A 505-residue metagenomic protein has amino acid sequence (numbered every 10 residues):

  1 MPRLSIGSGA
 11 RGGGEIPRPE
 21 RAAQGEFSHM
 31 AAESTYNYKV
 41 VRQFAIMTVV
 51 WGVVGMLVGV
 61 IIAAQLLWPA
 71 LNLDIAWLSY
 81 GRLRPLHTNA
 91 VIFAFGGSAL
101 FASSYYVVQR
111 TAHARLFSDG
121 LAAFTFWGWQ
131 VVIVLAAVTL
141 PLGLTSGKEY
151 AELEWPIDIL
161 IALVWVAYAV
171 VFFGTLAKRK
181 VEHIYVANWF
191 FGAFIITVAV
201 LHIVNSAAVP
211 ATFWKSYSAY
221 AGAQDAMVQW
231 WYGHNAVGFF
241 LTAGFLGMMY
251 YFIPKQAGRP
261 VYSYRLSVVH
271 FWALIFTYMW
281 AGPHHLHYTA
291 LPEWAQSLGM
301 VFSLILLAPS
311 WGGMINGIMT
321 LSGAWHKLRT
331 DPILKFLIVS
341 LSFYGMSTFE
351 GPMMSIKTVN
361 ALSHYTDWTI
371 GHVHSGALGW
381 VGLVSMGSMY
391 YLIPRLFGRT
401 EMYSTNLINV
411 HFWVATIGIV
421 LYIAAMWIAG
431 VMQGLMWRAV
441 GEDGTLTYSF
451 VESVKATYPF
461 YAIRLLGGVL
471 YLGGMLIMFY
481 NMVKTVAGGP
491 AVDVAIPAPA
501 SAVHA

Functional and structural regions predicted by a protein language model:
M1-P2, G7-Q24: Compositionally biased, low-complexity flexible segments
M30-Q43: Cytosolic juxtamembrane amphipathic/interface segments immediately preceding and feeding into a transmembrane helix
R42-L144, W155-L176, N188-F213, Q229-Q256 (+6 more regions): Hydrophobic cores of alpha-helical transmembrane segments in multi-pass integral membrane proteins
S216-A221: Surface-exposed loop and adjacent secondary-structure segments within mature catalytic domains
Q224-D225, G258: Functional cores that coordinate and move charged inorganic groups
P490-A505: Short, highly charged, low-complexity non-transmembrane loops/tails of multi-pass membrane proteins
